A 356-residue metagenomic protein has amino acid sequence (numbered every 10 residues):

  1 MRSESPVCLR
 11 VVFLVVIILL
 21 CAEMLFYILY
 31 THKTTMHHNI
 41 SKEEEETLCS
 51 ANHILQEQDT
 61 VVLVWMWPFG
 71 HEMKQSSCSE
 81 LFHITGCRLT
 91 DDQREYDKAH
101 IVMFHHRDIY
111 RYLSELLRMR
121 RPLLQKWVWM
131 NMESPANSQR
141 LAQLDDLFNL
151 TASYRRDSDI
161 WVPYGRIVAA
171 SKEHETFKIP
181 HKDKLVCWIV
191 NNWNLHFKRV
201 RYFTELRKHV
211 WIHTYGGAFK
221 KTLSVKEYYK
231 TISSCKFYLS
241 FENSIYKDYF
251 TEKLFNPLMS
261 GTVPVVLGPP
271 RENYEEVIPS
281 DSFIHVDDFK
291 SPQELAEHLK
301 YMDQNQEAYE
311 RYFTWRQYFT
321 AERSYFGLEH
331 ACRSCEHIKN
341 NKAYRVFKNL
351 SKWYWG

Functional and structural regions predicted by a protein language model:
R2-W129, Q139-G356: Pol beta-like nucleotidyltransferase catalytic core
E133-A136: A short, histidine- and acid-enriched strand-loop-helix "catalytic/donor-clamping" loop that lines the nucleotide-sugar
